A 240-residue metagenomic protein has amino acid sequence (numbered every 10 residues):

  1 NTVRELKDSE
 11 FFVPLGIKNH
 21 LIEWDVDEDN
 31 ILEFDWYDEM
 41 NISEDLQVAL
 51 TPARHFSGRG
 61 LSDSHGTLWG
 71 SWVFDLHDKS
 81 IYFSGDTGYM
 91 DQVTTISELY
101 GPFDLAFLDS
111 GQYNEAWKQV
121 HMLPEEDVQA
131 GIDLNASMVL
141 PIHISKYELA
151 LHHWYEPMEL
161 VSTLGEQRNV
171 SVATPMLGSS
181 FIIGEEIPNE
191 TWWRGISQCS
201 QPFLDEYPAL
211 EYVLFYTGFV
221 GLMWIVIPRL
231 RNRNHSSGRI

Functional and structural regions predicted by a protein language model:
N1, S64-G66, M122-L123: Short secondary-structure boundary/capping elements
N1-M40, T51-G60: Active-site HxH/HxHxD metal-binding segment of metal-dependent hydrolases
E10-F12, G16-I22, S80, M90-M176: Cap/insert and terminal regions of metallo-dependent hydrolase folds
F34-G101, L177-E211: Core dinuclear metal-dependent hydrolase active-site scaffold
H152-I240: C-terminal regulatory/interaction regions
